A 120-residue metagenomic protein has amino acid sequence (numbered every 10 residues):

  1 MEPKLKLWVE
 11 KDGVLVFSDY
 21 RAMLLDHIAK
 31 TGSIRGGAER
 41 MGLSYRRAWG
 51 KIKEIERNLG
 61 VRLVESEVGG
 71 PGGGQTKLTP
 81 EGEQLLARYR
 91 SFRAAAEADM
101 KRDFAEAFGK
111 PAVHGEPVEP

Functional and structural regions predicted by a protein language model:
M1-G13: Short, Lys/Arg-enriched N-terminal segment that forms or immediately precedes the first helix of a structured domain
I28-E39: Short helix-boundary/capping micro-motifs
G42-L43: Central "turn" residue of the DNA-binding helix-turn-helix
R46-R47: Key DNA-contact positions within bacterial/archaeal DNA-binding proteins
K51: Residues within the DNA-recognition helix of helix-turn-helix
R57-R62: Residue cluster at the C-terminal edge of the helix-turn-helix DNA-binding motif
S66-Y89: Basic, amphipathic "hinge/linker" alpha-helix immediately C-terminal to the N-terminal HTH DNA-binding motif
R88-E106: Alpha-helical linker/hinge and terminal dimerization helices associated with HTH transcriptional regulators
